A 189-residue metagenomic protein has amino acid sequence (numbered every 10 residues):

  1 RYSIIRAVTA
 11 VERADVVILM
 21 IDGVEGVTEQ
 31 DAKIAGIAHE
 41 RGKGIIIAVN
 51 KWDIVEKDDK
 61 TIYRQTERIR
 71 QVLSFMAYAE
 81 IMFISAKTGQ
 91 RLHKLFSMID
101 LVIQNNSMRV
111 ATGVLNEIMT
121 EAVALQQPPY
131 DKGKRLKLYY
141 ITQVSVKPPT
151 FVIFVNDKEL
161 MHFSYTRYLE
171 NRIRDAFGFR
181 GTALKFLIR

Functional and structural regions predicted by a protein language model:
R1-I5, T9-M20, V24-R189: C-terminal-of-GTPase-core extension/linker across diverse P-loop GTPases
